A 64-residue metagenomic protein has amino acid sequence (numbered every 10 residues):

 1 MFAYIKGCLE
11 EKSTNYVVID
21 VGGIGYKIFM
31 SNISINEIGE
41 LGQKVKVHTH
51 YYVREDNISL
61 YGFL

Functional and structural regions predicted by a protein language model:
F2, E10-L64: Long, highly charged, low-complexity intrinsically disordered interaction regions that mediate electrostatic DNA/RNA
